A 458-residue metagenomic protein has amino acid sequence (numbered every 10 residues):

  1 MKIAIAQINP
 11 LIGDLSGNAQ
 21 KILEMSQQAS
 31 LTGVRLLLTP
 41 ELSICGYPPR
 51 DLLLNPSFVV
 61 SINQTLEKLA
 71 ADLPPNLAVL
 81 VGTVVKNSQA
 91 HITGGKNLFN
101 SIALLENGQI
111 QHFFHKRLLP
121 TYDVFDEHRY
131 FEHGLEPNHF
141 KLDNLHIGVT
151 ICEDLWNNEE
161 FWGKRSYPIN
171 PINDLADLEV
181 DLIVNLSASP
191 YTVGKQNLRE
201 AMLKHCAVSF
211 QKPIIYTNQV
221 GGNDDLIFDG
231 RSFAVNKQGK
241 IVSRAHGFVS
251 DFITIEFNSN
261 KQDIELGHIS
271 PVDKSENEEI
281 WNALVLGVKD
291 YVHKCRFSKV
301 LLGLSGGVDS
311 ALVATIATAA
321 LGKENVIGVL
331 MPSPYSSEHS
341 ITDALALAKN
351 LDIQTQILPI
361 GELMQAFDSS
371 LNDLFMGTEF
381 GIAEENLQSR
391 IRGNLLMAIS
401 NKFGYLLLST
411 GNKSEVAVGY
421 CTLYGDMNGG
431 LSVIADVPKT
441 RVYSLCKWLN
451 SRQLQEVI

Functional and structural regions predicted by a protein language model:
M1-G303, A319-K323, L330, T355: Enzyme catalytic cores with a strong preference for nitrogen-chemistry domains
P10-G13, Y191, D309, Y335-S336 (+1 more regions): Glycine-/small-residue-rich active-site loops that bind phosphorylated ligands and cofactors
L54-S57, A201-L203, S232-A234, A344-L347 (+2 more regions): Short, hinge-like loop/turn segments at secondary-structure boundaries
K116-L119, F125-F131, L135-P137, D143-N144 (+3 more regions): Active-site adenylate/phosphate-handling loop in enzymes that bind or generate adenylated species
V184, V300-L304, V308-L345: ATP-dependent adenylation/pyrophosphate-handling site
F210, Y291-S298, T318-G328, S336 (+5 more regions): Secondary-structure transition/capping motifs at alpha-helix termini and the adjoining loop/turn into the next element
V249-S259, N325-L330, E338-E385, S389: A conserved beta-strand->alpha-helix junction
V308, G361-L363, N412-S414: Short glycine-enriched loops at secondary-structure junctions
